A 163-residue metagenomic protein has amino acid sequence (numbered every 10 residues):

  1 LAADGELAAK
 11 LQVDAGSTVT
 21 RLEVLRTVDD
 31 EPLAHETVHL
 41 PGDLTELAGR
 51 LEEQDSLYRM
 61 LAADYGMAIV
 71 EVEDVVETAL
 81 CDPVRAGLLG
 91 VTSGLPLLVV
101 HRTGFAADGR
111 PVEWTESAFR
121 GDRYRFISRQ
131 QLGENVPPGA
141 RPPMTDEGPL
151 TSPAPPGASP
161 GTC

Functional and structural regions predicted by a protein language model:
L1-C163: C-terminal all-alpha effector/ligand-binding and dimerization domain of prokaryotic HTH-type transcriptional repressors
